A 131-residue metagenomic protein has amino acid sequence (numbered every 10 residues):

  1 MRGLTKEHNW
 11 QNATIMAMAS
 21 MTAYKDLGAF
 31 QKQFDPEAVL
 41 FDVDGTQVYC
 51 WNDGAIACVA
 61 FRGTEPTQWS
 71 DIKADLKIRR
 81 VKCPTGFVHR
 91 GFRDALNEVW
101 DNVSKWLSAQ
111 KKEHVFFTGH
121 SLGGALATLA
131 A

Functional and structural regions predicted by a protein language model:
M1-Q31: Charged, compositionally biased non-catalytic regions
T22-T118, L129: A conserved cap/lid and substrate-binding interface adjacent to the catalytic center of lipid-processing enzymes
S121-L126: Active-site loop->helix "elbow" adjoining a glycine-rich segment at hydrolase catalytic centers
